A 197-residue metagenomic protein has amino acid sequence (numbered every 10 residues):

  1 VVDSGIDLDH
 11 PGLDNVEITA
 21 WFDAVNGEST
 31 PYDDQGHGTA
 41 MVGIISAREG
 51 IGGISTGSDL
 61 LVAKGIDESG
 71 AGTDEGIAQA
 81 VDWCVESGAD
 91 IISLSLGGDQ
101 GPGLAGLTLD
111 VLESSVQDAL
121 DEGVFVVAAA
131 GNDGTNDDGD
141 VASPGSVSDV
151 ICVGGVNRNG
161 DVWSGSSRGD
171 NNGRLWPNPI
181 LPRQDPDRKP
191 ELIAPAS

Functional and structural regions predicted by a protein language model:
V1-A20, E28-E75, S87-D90, D121 (+4 more regions): Subtilisin-like serine protease catalytic core
A24: Active-site neighborhood of divalent metal-dependent phosphoester/pyrophosphate hydrolases
M41, A89-S197: Catalytic-core segments of hydrolase enzymes
D74, A78, E113: Glycine-rich phosphate-binding loop at the start of an alpha helix
I77-A80, G173: Alpha-helical scaffolding within the catalytic cores of extracellular/periplasmic polymer-degrading hydrolases
A80-C84, D137: Hydrophobic, small-residue-rich alpha-helical packing segments that form membrane-like cores
